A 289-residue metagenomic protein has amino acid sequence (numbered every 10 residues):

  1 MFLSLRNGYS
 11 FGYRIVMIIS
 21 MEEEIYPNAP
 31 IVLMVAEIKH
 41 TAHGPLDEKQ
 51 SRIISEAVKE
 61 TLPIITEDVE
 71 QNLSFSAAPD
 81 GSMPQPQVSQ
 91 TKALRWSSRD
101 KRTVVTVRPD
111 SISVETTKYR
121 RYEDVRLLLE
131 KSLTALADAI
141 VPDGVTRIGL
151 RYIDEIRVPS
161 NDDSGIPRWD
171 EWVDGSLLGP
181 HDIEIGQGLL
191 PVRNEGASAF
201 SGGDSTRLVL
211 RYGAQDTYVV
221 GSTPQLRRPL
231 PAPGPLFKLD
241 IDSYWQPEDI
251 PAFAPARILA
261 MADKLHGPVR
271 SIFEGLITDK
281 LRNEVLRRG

Functional and structural regions predicted by a protein language model:
G8, G12-V107, R288-G289: N-terminal low-complexity, intrinsically disordered segments
M21-E23, T91-S97, R147-L230: Aromatic/basic-lined ligand-recognition segments that form π-stacking hydrophobic pockets flanked by Lys/Arg to engage
P30-E37, T103-Y119, V145-I153, G234-Q246: Glycine-rich, often proline-containing surface loops adjacent to acidic residues and nearby aromatics that form
Q50, R121-L128, S132, R257 (+2 more regions): Short amphipathic alpha-helical segments
I65-P79, D138-E155, I183-V192, S271-G289: Short glycine-rich, low-complexity/disordered patches
D100-P142: Hydrophobic alpha-helical segments and helix pairs
P231-G289: Long, compositionally biased interface segments
